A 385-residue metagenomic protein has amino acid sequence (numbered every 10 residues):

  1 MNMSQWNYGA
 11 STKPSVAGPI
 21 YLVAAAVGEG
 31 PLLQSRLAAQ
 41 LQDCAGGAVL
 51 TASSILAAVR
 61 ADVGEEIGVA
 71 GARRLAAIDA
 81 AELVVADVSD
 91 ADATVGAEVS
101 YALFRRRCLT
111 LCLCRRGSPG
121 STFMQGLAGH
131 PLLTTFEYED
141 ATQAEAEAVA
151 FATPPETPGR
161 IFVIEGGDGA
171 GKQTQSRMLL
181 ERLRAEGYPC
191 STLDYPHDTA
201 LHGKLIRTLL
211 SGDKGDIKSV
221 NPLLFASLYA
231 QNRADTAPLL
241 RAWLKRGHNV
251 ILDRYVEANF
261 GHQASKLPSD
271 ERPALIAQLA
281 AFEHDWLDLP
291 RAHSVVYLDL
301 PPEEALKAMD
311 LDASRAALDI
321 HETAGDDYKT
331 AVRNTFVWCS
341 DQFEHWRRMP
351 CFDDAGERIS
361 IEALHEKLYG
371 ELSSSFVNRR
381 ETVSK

Functional and structural regions predicted by a protein language model:
M1-R160: Conserved catalytic or regulatory cores that recognize and/or transform ribose-phosphate-containing ligands
S118, H197-T199, V256-E257, L300-L306 (+1 more regions): Conserved nucleotide-binding/hydrolysis micro-motifs of P-loop NTPases
A141-T157, R177-L180, E303-K385: NTP-dependent small-molecule kinase module
E156-E181: Walker A (P-loop) phosphate-binding motif
E181-S191: Post-Walker A helix-loop "phosphate-sensing" segment adjacent to the P-loop in P-loop NTPases
P189-L287: ATP-dependent small-molecule kinase phosphotransfer cores that center on conserved nucleotide phosphate-binding segments
N259-N334: A glycine- and Lys/Arg-enriched "phosphate-lid" helix/loop adjacent to the NTP-binding pocket of small-molecule kinases
